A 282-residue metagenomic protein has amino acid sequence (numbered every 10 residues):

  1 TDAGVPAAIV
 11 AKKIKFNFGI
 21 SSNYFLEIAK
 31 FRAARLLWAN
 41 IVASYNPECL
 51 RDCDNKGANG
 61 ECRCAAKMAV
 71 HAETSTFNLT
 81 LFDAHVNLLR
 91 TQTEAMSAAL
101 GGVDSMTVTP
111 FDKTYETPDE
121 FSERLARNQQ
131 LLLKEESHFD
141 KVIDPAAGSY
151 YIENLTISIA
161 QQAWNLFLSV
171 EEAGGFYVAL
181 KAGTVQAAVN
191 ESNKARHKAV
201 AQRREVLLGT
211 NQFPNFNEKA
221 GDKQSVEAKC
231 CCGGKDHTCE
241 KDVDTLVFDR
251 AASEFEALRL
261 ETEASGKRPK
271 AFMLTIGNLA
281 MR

Functional and structural regions predicted by a protein language model:
T1-A3, L89-F167: Mobile "lid/hinge" segments at catalytic clefts and subdomain interfaces of large enzymes
T1-N78, F82-V86, L168: Gly/Pro-rich turn-and-neighbor structural signature
D2-P6, N40-R51, E94, A98 (+5 more regions): Conserved helix-loop functional segments at active or binding sites
I14-L26, T74-N78, T107-Y115, K141 (+3 more regions): Glycine- and acidic
N17-S21, H71-S75, T91, V108-F111 (+5 more regions): Generic beta-strand/beta-sheet core signal
S21-A33, T74-L88, E116-A126, Y151-L166 (+2 more regions): Short glycine/threonine-rich loop-to-helix capping motif typified by GTGT followed within a few residues by an Asp-Pro
L50-C53, K223, K267-P269, L274-R282: Short, intrinsically disordered, charge-balanced linker/junction segments flanking boundaries in proteins
D104, E136, D140, Q162-F272: Intrinsic disorder at enzyme termini
